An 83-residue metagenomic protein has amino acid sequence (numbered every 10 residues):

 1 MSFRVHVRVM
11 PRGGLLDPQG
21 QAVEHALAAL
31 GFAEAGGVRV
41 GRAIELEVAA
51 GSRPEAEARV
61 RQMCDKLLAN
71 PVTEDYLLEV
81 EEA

Functional and structural regions predicted by a protein language model:
M1-A83: Long, contiguous binding/interaction regions
